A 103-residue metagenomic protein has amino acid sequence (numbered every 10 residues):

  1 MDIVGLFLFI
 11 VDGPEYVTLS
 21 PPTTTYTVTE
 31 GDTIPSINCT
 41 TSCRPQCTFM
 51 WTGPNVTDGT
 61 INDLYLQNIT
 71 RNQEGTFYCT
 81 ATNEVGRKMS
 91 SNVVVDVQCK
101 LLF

Functional and structural regions predicted by a protein language model:
M1, E30-I34, R44, G59 (+2 more regions): Solvent-exposed loop/turn motifs of extracellular immunoglobulin-like beta-sandwich domains
M1-G13, Y78-L101: Extracellular/luminal immunoglobulin-like beta-sandwich modules
G13-T24, K100-F103: Proline-enriched interdomain boundary motifs that mark the N-terminal boundary and often initiate the first structured
P22-T29, N68: Short beta-strand segments of immunoglobulin-like
Y26, I34-I37, L64, F77: N-terminal boundary residue of classical C2H2 zinc finger motifs
P35, T40-P54: Solvent-exposed loop segments of extracellular immunoglobulin-like
T52-Q67: Surface-exposed, flexible coil segments in extracellular/virion-facing regions
